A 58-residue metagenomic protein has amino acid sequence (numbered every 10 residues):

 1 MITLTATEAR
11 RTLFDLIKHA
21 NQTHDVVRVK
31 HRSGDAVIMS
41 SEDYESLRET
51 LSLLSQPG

Functional and structural regions predicted by a protein language model:
I2-L4: Structural signal for short hydrophobic segments within the conserved structured cores of catalytic domains across
A6-Q22: The conserved cystathionine-beta-synthase
V26-G58: Short, charge-rich, low-complexity interaction segments located in flexible loops at or near secondary-structure
